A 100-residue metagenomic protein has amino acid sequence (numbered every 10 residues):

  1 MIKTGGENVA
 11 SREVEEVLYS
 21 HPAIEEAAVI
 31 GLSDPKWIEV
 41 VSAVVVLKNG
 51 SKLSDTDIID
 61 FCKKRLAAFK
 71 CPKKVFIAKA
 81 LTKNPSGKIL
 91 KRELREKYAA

Functional and structural regions predicted by a protein language model:
M1-K70, K79-T82, G87-I89, E93-E96: AMP-binding/adenylate-forming catalytic core of the ANL superfamily
Y98-A100: Short arginine-rich
